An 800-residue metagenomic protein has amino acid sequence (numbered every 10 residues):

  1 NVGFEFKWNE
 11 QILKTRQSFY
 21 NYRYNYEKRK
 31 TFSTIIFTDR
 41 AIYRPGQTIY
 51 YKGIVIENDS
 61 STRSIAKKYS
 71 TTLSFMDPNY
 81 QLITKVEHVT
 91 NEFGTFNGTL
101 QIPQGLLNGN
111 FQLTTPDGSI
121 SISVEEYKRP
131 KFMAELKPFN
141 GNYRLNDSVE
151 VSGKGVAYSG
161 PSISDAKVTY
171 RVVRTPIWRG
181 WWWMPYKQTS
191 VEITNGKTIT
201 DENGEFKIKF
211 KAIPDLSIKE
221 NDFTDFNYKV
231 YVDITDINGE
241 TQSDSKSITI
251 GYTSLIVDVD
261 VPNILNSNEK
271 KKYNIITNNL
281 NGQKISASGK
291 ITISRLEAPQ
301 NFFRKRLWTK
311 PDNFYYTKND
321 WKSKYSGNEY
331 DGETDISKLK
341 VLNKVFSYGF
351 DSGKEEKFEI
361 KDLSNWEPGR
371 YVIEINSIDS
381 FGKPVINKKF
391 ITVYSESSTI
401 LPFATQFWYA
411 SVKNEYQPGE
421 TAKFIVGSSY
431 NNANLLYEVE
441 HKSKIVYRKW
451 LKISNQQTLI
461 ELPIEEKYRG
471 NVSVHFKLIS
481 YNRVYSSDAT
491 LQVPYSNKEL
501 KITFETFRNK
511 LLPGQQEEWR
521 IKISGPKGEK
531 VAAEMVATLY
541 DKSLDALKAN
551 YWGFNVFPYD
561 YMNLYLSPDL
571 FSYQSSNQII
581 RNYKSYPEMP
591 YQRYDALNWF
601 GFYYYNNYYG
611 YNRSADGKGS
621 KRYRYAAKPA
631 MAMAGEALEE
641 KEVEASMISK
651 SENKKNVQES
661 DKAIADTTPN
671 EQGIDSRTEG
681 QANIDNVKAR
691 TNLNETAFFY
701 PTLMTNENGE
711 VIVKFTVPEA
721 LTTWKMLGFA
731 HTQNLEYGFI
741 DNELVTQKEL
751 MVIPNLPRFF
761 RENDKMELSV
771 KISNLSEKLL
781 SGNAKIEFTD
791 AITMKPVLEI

Functional and structural regions predicted by a protein language model:
N1-I800: C-terminal segments of large proteins
